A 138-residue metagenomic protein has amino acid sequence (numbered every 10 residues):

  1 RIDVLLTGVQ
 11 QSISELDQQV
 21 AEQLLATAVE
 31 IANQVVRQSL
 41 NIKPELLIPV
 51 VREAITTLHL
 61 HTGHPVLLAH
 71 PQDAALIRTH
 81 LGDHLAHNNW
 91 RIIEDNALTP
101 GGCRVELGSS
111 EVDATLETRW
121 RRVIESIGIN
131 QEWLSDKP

Functional and structural regions predicted by a protein language model:
L5-P138: Elongated, mostly alpha-helical coiled-coil "stalk/stator" tethers of large membrane protein machines
